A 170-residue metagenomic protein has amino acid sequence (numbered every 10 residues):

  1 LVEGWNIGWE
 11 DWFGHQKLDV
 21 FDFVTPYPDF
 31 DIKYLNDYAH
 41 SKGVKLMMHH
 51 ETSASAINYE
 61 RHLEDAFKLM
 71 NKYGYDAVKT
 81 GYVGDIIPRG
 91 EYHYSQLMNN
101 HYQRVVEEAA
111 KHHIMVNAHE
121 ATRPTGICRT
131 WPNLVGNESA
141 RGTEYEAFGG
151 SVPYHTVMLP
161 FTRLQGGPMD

Functional and structural regions predicted by a protein language model:
E3-D170: Aromatic- and carboxylate-enriched substrate-binding clefts and catalytic-loop regions of carbohydrate-active enzymes
